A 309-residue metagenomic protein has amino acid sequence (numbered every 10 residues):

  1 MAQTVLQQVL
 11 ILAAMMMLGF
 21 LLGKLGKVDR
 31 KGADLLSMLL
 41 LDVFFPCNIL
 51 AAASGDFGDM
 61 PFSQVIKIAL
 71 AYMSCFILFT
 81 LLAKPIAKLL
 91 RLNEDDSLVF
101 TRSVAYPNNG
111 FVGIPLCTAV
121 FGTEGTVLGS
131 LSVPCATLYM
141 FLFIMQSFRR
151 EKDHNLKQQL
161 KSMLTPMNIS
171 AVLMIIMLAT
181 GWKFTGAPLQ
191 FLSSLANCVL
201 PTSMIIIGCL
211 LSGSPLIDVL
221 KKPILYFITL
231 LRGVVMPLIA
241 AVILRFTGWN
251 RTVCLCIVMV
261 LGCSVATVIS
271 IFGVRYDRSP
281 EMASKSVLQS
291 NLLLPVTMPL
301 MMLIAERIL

Functional and structural regions predicted by a protein language model:
M1-L309: Alpha-helical transmembrane segments of multi-pass small-molecule/ion transporters
